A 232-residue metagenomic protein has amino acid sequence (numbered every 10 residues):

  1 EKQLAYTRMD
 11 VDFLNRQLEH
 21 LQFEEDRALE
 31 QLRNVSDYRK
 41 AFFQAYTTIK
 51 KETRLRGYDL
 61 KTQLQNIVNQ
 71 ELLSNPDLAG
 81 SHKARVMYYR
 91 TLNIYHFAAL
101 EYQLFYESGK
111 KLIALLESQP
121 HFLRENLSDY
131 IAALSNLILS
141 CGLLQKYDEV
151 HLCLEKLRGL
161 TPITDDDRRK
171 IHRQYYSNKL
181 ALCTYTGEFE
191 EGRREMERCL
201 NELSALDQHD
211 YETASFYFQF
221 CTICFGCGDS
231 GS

Functional and structural regions predicted by a protein language model:
K2-M9, K40-G57, M87-E101, Y130-L143 (+2 more regions): Tandem amphipathic alpha-helical repeat scaffolds
L4-L73, K83-V86, Y95, S232: Amphipathic helix-loop-helix modules that constitute alpha-helical solenoid scaffolds
Q22-R27, N66-D77, K110-F122, L154-D165 (+2 more regions): Amphipathic alpha-helical segments of tetratricopeptide repeats
R33-Y38, A79-V86, H121-A132, I163-S177 (+2 more regions): Alpha-solenoid helical repeat architecture
L100, E107-K110, A114-E117, D129-S135 (+4 more regions): Extended alpha-helical solenoid scaffold regions that build the rod-like backbones of large eukaryotic assemblies
Y102, Y147, F189-E190, S230: TPR-repeat structural position
G187, G192-E195, F225-G228: Extended alpha-helical rod/solenoid/coiled-coil scaffold segments used as assembly/tethering elements in large
